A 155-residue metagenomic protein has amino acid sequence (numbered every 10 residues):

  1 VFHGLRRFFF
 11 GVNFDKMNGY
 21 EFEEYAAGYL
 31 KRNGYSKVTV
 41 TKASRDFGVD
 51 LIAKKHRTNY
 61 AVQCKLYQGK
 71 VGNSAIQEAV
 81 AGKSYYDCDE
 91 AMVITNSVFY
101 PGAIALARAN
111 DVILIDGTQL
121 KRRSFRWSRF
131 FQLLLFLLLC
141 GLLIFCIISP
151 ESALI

Functional and structural regions predicted by a protein language model:
V1-I155: Mixed-charge (Asp/Glu-Lys/Arg
